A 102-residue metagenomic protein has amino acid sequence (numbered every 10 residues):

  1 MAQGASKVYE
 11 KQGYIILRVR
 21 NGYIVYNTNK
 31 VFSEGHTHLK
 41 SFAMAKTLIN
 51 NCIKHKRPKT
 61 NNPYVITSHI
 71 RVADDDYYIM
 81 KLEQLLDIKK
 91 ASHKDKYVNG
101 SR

Functional and structural regions predicted by a protein language model:
M1-I24, K54-H55, N62-H69, D74-V98: Short N-terminal "domain-start" leader segments that mark the transition from disordered tails or signal peptides into
T28-T47: A short, exposed loop/beta-hairpin motif centered on an aromatic-Gly-Thr core
G100-R102: Intrinsically disordered, low-complexity mixed-charge
